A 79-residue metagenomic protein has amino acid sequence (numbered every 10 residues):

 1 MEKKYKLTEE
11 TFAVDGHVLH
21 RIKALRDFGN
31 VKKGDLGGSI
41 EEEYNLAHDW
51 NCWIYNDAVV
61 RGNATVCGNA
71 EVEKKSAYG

Functional and structural regions predicted by a protein language model:
M1-N51, N69, K75: Terminal amphipathic alpha-helical/low-complexity segments used for targeting or macromolecular assembly
